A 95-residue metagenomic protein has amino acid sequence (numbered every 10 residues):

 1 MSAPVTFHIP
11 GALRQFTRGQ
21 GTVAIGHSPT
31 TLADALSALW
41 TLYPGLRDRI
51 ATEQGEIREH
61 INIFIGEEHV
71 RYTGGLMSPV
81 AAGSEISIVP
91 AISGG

Functional and structural regions predicted by a protein language model:
M1-G94: Ubiquitin-like/PB1-type beta-grasp interaction modules and other compact soluble beta-rich domains
